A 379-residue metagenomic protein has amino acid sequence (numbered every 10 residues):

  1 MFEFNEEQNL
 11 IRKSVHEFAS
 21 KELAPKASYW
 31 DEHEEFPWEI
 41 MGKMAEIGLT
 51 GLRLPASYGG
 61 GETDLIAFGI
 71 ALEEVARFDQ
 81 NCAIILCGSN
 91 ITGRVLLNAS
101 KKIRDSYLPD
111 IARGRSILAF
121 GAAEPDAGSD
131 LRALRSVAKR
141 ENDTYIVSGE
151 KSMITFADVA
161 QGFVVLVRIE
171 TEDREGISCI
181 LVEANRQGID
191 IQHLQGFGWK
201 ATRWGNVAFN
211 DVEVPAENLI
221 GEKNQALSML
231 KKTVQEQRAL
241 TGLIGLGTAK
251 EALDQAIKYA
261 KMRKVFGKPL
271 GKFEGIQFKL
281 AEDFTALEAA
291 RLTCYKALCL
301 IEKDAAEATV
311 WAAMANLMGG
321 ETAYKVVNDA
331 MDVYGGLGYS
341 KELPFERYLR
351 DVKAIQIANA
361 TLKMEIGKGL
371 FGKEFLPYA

Functional and structural regions predicted by a protein language model:
M1-F78, C82-A83, K102-I103, D110-R115 (+4 more regions): Alpha-helical interface subdomain recognition
T63, D130-R132, F156-A160, R174-G176 (+1 more regions): Short glycine/proline-enriched turns and hinge-like loops at secondary-structure junctions
I85-L86, D126-S129, M153-F156, I169-T171 (+1 more regions): Short Gly/Pro-enriched turn/cap motifs at secondary-structure boundaries
N90-A99, L370: Helix-loop "lid/cap" segments that line or gate small-molecule binding pockets
G114-A122: A short, Trp-centered hydrophobic/proline-enriched beta-strand micro-motif
A133, N185-P215: Flexible, small-/acidic-enriched active-site or ligand-binding loops
T144, S148-Q192: A short core secondary-structure module
G205-K232: A short, charged helix-loop
